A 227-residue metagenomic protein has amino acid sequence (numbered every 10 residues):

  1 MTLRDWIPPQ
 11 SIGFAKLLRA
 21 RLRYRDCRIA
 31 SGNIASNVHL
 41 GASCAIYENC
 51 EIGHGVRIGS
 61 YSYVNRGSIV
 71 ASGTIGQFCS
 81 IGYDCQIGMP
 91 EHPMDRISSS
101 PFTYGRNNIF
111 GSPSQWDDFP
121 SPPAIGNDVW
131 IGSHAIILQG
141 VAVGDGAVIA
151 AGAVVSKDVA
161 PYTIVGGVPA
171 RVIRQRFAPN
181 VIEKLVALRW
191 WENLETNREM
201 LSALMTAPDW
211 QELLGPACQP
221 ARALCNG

Functional and structural regions predicted by a protein language model:
M1-I34: Membrane-proximal basic amphipathic "stem/tether" segments
L3, A30, A35-S36, S99-I137 (+1 more regions): C-terminal segments of enzyme domains that contribute to small-molecule binding surfaces
V38-L40, A45-Q139, V168, R176: Flexible, glycine/small-residue-enriched loop-and-beta-strand segment within the central core of proteins
W130, V148, I164-V165: Short-chain dehydrogenase/reductase
G144, V148-A150: A generic "structured core" feature
V154-S156: Short hydrophobic beta-strand element within catalytic cores of glycosyltransferases and related nucleotide-activated
P161, G166-P169: Acidic, glycine-centered active-site loop in nucleotide-sugar glycosyltransferases
